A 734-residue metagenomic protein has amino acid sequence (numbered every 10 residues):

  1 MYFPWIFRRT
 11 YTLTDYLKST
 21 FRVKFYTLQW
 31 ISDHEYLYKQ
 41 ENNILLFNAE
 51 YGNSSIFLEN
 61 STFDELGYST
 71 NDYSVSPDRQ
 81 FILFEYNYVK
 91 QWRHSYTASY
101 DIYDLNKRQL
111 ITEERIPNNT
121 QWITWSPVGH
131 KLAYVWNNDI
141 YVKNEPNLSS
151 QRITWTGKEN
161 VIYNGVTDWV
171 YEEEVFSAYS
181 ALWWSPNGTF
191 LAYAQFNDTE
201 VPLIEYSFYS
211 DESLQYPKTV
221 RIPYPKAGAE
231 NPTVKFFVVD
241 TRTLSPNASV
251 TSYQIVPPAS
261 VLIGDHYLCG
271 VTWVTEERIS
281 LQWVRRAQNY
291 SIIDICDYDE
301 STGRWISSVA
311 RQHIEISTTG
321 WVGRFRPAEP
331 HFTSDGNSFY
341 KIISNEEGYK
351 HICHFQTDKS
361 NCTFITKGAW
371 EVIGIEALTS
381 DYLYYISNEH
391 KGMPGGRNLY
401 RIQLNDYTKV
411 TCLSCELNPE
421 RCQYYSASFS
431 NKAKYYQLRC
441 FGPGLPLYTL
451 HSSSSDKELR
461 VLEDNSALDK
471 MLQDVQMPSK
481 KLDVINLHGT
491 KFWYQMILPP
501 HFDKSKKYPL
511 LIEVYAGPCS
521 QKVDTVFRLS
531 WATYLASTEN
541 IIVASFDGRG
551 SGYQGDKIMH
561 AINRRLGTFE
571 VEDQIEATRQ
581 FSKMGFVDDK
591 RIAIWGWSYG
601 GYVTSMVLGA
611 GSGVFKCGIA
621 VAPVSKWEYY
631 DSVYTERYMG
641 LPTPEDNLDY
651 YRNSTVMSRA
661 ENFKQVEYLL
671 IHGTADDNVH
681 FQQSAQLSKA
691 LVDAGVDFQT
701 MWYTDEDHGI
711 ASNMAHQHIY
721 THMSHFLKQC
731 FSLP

Functional and structural regions predicted by a protein language model:
M1-Y435, F441-P446, D524: Beta-propeller folds
Y16, L203, C269, C415-P734: Serine-hydrolase catalytic core recognition
